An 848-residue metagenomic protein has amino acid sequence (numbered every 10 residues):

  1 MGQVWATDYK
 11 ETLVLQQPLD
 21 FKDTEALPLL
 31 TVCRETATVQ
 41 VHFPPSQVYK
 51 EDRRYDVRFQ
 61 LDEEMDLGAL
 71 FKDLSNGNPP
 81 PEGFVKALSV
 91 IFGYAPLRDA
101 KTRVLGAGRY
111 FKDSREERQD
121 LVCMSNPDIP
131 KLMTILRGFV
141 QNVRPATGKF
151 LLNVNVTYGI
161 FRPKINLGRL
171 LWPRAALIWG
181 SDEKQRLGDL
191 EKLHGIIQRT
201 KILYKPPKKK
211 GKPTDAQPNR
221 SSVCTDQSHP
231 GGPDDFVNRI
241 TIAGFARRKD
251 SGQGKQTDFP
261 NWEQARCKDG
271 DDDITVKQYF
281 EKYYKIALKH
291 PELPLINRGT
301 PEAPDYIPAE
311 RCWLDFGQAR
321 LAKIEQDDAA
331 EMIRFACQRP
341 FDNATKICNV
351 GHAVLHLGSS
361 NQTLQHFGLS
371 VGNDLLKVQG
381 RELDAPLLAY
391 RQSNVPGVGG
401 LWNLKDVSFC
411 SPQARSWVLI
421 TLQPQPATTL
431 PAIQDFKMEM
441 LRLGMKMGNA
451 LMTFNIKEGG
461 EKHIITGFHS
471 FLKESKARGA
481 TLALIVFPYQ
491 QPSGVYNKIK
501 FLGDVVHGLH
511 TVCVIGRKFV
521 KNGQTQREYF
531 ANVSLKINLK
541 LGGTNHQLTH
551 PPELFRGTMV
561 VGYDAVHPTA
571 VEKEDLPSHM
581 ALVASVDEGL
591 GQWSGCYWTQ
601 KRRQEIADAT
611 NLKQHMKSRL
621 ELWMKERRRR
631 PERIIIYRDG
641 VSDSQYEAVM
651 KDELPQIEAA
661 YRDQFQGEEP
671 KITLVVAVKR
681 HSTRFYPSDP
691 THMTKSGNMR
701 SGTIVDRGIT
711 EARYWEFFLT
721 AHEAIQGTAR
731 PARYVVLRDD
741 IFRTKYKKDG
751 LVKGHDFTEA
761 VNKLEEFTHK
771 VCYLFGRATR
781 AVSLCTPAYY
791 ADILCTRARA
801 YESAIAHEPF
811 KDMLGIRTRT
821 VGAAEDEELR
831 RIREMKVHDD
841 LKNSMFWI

Functional and structural regions predicted by a protein language model:
M1-I848: Long, low-complexity, intrinsically disordered terminal regions
